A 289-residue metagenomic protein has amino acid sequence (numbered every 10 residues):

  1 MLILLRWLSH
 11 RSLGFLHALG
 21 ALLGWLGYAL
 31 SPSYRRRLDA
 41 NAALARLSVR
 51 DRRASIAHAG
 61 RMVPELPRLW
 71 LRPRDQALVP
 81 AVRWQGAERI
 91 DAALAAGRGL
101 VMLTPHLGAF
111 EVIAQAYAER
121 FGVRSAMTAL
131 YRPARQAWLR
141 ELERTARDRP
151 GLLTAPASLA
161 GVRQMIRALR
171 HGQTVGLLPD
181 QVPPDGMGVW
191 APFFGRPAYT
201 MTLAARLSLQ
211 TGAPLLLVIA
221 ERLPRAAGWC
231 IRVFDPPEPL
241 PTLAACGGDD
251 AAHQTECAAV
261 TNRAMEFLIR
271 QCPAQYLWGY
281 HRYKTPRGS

Functional and structural regions predicted by a protein language model:
M1-T104, A109, E141-R144, R149: Membrane-anchoring hydrophobic helices of lipid-metabolizing enzymes
L5, D39, A114-Q115, R144 (+3 more regions): Short glycine-/small-residue-rich flexible loop motifs, especially phosphate/cofactor-binding loops
L5-G14, A109-A118, G161-D180: Short, composition-biased local secondary-structure segments
L30, A45-A57, L159-S289: Non-catalytic C-terminal accessory region of glycerolipid acyltransferases and related lyso-lipid remodeling enzymes
P80-R83, Q136, A155-L159, P197-A198 (+1 more regions): A conditional alpha-helix N-cap/helix-loop micro-motif detector
Q85-A87, L130-R132, A155-S158, F234-P236 (+1 more regions): Conserved beta-strand termini and adjacent loop/short-helix elements that scaffold enzyme active sites in alpha/beta
A93, Y117-R120, A168, L268: Hydrophobic helix-cap positions at the C-terminus of alpha-helices in RecA-like/P-loop ATPase nucleotide-binding cores
A96-A157, D185-P192: Catalytic core of membrane glycerolipid acyltransferases/transacylases, capturing the structured, soluble-facing
